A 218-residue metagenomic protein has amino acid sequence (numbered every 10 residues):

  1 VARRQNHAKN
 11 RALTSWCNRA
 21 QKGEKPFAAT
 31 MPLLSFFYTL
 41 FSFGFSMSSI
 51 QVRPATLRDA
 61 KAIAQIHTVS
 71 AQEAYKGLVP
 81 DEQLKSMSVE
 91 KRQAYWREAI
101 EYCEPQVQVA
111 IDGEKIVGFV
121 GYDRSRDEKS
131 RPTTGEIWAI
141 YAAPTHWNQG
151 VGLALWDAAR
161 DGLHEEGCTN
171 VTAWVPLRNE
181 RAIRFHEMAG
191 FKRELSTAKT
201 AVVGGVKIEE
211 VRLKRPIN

Functional and structural regions predicted by a protein language model:
N6-N10, K22-K25: Polybasic, lysine-rich low-complexity intrinsically disordered segments
L34-K61, V211, P216-N218: Conserved N-terminal entry element of GNAT/NAT acetyltransferase domains
I50, P54-R58, T68-L78, E82-T145 (+4 more regions): Acetyl-CoA-dependent GNAT
H67, E114, H186, F191: Conserved active-site tyrosine of GNAT-family acetyltransferases
R124, T172-P176, E187, K192-E209: Conserved catalytic-core motifs of GNAT/GCN5-like acyltransferases
A143-T145, Q149, L177-R178: Active-site acidic-Proline motif in GNAT/NAT acetyltransferases
L163-W174: Conserved GNAT acetyl-CoA-binding A-motif
